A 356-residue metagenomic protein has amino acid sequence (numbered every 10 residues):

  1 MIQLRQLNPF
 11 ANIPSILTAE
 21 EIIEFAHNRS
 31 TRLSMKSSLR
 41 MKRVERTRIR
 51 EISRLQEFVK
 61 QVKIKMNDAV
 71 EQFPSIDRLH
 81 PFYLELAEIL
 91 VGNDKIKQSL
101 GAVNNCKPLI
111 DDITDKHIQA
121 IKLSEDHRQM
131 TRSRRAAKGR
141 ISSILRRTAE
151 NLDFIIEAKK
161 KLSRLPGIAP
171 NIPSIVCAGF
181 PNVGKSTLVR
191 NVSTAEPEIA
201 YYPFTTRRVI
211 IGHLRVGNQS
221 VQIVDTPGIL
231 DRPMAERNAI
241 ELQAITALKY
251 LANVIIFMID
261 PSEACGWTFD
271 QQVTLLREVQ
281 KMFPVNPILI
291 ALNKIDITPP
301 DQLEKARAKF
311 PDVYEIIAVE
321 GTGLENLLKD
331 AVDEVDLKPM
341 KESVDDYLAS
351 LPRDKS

Functional and structural regions predicted by a protein language model:
M1-C106: N-terminal accessory targeting/assembly segments
R40-R54, Q72-N93, P227-L251, S262-E278: Switch II of P-loop NTPase G domains
L100-I156: Charged, amphipathic alpha-helical linker segments immediately N-terminal to NTP-binding catalytic cores
E157-I168: Pre-Walker A adenine-sensing motif
K160, I240-E315: Conserved C-terminal guanine-recognition region of P-loop GTPase G domains, centered on the G4
G167-P170, V192-Q222, T226-T246, F269 (+1 more regions): Switch I (effector-binding) loop of TRAFAC-class P-loop GTPase G-domains
V183-G184, G323: Conserved glycine(s) of the Walker
V285-L289, D296-D354: Canonical P-loop GTPase G-domain recognition
